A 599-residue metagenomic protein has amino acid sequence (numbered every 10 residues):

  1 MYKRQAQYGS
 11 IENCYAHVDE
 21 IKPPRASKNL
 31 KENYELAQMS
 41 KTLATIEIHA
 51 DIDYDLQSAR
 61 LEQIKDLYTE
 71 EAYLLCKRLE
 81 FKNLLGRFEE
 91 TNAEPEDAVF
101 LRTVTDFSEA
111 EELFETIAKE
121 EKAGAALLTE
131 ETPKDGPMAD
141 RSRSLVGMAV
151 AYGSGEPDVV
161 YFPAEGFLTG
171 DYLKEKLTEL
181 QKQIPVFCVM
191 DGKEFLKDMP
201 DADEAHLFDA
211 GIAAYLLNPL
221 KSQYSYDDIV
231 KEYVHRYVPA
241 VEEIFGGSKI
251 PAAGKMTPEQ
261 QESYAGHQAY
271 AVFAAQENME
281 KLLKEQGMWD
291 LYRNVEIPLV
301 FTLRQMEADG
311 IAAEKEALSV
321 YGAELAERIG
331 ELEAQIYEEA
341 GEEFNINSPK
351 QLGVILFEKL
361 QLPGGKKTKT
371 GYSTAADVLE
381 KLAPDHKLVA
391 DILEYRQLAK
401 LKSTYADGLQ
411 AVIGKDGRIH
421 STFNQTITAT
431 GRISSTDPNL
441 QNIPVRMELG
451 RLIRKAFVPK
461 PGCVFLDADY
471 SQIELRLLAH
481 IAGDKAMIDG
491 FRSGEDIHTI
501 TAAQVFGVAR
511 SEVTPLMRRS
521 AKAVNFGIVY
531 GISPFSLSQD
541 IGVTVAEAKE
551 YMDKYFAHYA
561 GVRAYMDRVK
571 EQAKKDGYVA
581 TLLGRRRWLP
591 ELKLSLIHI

Functional and structural regions predicted by a protein language model:
M1-Q5, I597-I599: Conserved small/polar residues in nucleotide/adenosyl-binding loops
R4, N29, N33-E165, Q183-V186 (+9 more regions): Conserved "right-hand" nucleotidyltransferase catalytic core of DNA-directed polymerases
R4, S10-D19, P23-S27, A210 (+6 more regions): C-terminal interaction appendages of subunits in large macromolecular complexes
I11-A16, I21, Q361-K366, A482-R492: Cytochrome P450 catalytic domain signature, combining two hallmark sequence patches
S144-L145, A149-E156, D171-E280: Charged catalytic and DNA/RNA-contacting regions of genome-maintenance and nucleic-acid-processing enzymes
P461, Q472-S511: Basic, low-complexity segments
I497-L516, G584-R585, L589-L596: Generic long, charged, amphipathic alpha-helical segments
T499, R510-M552: Structured DNA-binding interfaces in DNA transaction proteins
